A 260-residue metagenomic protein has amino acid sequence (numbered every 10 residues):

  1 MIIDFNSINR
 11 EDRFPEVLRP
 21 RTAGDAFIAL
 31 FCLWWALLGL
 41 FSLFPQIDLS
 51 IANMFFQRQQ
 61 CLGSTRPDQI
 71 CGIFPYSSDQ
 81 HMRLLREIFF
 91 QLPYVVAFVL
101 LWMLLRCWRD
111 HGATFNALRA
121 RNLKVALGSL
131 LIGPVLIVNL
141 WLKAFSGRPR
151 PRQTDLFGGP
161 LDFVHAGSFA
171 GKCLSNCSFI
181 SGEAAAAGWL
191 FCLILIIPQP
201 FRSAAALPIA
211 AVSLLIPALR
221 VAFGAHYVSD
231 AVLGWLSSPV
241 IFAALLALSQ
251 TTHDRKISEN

Functional and structural regions predicted by a protein language model:
I2-G24, R106-R121, D254-N260: Membrane-interfacial, low-structure loops and terminal tails that flank and connect transmembrane helices in multi-pass
I2-L100, K143-S146, D155, D162: N-terminal transmembrane-helix/juxtamembrane module of multi-pass inner/ER membrane proteins
N6-P15, L43, L101-T114, I194-F201 (+1 more regions): Structural signal for the C-terminal ends of transmembrane alpha-helices and the immediately following loop
A23-I28, N122-K124, R202-I209: Membrane-interfacial loop-to-transmembrane alpha-helix junctions, especially the N-terminal start
R86-L105, E183-L195: Hydrophobic alpha-helical transmembrane segments
A113-Q199: Membrane-interface loops
D162-N260: Membrane-embedded catalytic cores of phosphoryl/pyrophosphoryl-handling enzymes
